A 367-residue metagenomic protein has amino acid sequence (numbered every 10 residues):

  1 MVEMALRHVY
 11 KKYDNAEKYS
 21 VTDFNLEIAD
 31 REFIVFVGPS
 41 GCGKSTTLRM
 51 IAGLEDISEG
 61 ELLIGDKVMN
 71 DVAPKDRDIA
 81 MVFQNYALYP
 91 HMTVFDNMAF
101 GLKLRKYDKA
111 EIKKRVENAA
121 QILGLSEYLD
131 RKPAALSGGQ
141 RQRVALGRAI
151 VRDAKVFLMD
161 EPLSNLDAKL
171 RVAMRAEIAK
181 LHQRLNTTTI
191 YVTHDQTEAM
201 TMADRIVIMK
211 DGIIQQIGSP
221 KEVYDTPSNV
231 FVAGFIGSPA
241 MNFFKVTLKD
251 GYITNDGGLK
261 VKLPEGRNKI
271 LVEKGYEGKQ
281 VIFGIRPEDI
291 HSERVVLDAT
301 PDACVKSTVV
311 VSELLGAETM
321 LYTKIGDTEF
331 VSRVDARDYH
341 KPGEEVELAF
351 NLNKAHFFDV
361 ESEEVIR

Functional and structural regions predicted by a protein language model:
M1-L6, K11-D23, V72-A73, K106: A short, flexible loop at the N-terminus of ABC-type nucleotide-binding domains that lies
L26-I28, F350: Conserved hydrophobic segment flanking the Walker A/P-loop of ABC-type ATPase nucleotide-binding domains
V37-P39: The feature captures the beta-strand-to-loop junction immediately N-terminal to the Walker
A52: Helix-to-loop junction immediately C-terminal to a conserved catalytic motif
S58-E61, E111, D211, A355: Conserved coupling/switch loops of ABC nucleotide-binding domains, chiefly the family-specific signature
E61-L63, K67-V68, I213: ATP-binding/catalytic-site motifs of ATP-hydrolyzing domains
P74-F231, F235: ABC ATPase nucleotide-binding domains
Y252, D256-V309, D338-R367: Glycine/charge-rich catalytic "coupling/switch" loops of P-loop NTPases
